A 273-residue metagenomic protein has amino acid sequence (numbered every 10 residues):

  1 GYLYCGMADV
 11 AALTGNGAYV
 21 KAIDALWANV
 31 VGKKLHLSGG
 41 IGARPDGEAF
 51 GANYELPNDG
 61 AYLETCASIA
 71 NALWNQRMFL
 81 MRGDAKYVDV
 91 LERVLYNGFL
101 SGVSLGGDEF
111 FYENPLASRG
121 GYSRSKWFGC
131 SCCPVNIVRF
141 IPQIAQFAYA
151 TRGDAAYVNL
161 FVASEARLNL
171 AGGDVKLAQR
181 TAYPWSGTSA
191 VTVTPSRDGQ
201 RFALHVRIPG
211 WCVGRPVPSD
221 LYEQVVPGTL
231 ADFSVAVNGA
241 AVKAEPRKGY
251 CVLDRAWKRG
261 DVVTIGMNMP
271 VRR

Functional and structural regions predicted by a protein language model:
G1-R273: Glycan-recognition and catalytic cores of secretory/periplasmic carbohydrate-active enzymes
